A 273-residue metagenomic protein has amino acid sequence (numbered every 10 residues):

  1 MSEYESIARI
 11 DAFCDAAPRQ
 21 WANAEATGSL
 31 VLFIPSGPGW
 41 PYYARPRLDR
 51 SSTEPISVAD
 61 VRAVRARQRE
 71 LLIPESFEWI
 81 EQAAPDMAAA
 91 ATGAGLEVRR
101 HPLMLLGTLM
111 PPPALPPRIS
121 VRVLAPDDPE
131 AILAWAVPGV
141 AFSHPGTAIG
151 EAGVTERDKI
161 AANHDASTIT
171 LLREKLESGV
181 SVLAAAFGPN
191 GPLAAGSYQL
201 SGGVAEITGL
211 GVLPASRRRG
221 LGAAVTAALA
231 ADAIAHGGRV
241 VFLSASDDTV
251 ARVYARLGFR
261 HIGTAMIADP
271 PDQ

Functional and structural regions predicted by a protein language model:
M1-A12, P46-R47, S51-P55, A114-R173 (+1 more regions): Short amphipathic alpha-helix that is part of the acyltransferase structural core
M1-L72, A83-A84, A88: N-terminal charged segments
N23-S29, D86-E97, L115, E174 (+1 more regions): Conserved beta-hairpin
P55-I132, A136-G139, S143, I267-P270: Acyl-donor-binding surface of acyltransferase catalytic domains
S57-R65, G209-P214, R218-A235, R256: Conserved acetyl-CoA-binding loop-helix of GNAT-fold acetyltransferases
L71-E81, A233-S246: Conserved GNAT acetyl-CoA-binding A-motif
A84-V98, A223, D247-T264, P271: Conserved active-site alpha-helix within GNAT-family acetyltransferase domains
G150-L213: A conserved beta-strand-loop-helix scaffold within acyl/acetyltransferase catalytic domains
